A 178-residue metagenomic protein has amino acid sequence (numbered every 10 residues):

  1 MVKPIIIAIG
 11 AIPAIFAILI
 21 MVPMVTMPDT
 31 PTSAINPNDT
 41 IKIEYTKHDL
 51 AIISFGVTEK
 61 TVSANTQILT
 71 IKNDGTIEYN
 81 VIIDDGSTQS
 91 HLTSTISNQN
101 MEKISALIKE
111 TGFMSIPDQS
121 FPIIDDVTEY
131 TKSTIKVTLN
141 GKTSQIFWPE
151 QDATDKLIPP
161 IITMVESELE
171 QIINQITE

Functional and structural regions predicted by a protein language model:
V2-P13, L19-T61, S120-E178: Short, well-ordered, aromatic-rich surface patches in folded extracellular/luminal domains
K60-I71: Short, solvent-exposed loop/hinge segments that bridge or flank secondary-structure elements
A64, Q89, P117-P122: N-terminal post-signal-peptidase region of extra-cytosolic proteins
Q67, S90-S94, K142-I146: Short beta-strand segments
L69-T70, S94-I96, V137: Short, exposed beta-strand/loop patches in secreted or surface proteins that constitute
N73-I77: Structural signal for glycine-centered tight turns and loop->strand junctions in beta-sheet-rich domains
N80-I116: A short-motif feature that recognizes glycine-rich, charge-decorated loops that bind or process nucleotide phosphates
